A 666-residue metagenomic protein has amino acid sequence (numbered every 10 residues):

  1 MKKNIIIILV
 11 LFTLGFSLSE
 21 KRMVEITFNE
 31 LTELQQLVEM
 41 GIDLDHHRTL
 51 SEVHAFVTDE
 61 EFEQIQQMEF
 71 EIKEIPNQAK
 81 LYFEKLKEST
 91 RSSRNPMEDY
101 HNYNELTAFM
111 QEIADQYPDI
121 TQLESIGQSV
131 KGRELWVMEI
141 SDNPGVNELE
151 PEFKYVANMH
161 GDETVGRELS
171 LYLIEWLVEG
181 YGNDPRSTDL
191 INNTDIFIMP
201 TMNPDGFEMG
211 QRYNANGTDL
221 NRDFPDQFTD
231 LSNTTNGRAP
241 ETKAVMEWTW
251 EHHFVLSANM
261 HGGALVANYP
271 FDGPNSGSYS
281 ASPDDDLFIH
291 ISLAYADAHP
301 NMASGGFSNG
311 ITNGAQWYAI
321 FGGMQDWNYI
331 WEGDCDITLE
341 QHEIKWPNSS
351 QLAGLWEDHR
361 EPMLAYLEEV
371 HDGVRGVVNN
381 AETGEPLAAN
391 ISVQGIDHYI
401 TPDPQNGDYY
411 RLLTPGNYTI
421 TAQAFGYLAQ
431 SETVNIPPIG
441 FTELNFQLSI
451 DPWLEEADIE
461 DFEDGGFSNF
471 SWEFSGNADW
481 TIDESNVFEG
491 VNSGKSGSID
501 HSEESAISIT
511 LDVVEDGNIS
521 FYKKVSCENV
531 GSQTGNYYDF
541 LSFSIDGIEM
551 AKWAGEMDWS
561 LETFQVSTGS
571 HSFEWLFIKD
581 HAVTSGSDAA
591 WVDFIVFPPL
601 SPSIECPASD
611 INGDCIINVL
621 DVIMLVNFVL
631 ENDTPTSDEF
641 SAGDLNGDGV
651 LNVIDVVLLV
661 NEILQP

Functional and structural regions predicted by a protein language model:
N147-L293, D297-G305, N328-E343: Active-site/substrate-binding loop(s) of hydrolase catalytic cores
V374-E382, G407, F446: A short, amphipathic beta-strand motif
V377-A389, D614-I616: Structural motif
E385-T414, V434: Short, acidic Ser/Thr/Gly-rich low-complexity loop/linker segments typical of extracellular and cell-surface proteins
P415-G426, H571: A short, solvent-exposed beta-strand micro-motif common in secreted/extracellular proteins
F425-D451, F597: Structured interaction patches on ligand/partner-binding surfaces of diverse proteins
D458-S496, H501: Extracellular glycan-recognition surfaces and repeat-rich motifs
S601-P666: Cellulosome-associated attachment modules in secreted, modular CAZymes
